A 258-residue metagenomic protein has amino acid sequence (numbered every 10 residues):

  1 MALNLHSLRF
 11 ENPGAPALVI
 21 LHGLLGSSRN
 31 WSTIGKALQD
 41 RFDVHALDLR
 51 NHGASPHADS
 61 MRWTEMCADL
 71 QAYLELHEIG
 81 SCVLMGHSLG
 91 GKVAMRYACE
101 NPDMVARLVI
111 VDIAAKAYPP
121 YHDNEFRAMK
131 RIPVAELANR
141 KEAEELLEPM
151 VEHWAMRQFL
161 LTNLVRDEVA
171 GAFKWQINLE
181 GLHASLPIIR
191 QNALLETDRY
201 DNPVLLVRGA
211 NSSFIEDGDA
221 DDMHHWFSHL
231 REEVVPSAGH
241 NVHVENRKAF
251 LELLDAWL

Functional and structural regions predicted by a protein language model:
M1-V19, Q39-D43, I79-G80, P187 (+2 more regions): Alpha/beta-hydrolase fold catalytic core
L8, A15, S32-L89, V93 (+1 more regions): Active-site loop/oxyanion-hole signature of alpha/beta-hydrolase fold enzymes
G23-G26, S88: Active-site glycine-rich loops that stabilize anionic/oxyanionic intermediates across multiple enzyme folds
L25-T33: Serine-hydrolase catalytic-loop signature spanning alpha/beta hydrolases and amidase-signature enzymes
R96-E100, A106-A138: Flexible "cap/lid" loop of the alpha/beta hydrolase fold
P120, A135-Q191: Conserved alpha/beta-hydrolase catalytic His-Asp/Glu region
V169-W226, R231-V234: Conserved serine/cysteine hydrolase catalytic core
A238-R247, L251: Catalytic histidine-centered segment of alpha/beta-hydrolase-like enzymes
